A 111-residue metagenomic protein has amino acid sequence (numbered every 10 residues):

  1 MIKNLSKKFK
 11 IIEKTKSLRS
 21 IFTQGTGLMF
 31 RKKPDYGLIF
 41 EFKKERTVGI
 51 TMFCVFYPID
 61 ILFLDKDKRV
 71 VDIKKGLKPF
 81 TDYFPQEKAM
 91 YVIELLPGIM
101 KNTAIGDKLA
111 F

Functional and structural regions predicted by a protein language model:
M1-F111: Compact, glycine-rich, soluble single-domain proteins
